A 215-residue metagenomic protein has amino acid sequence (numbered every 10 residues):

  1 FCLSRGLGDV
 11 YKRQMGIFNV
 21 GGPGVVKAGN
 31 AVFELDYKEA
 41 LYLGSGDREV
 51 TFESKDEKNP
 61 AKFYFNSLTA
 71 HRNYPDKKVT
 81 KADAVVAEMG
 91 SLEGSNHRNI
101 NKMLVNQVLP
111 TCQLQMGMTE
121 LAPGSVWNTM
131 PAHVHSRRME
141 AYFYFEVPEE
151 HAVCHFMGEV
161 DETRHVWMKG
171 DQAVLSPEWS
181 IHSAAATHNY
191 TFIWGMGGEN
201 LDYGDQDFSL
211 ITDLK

Functional and structural regions predicted by a protein language model:
F1-Y11: Single conserved hydrophobic/aromatic residue that forms the stacking wall/gate of nucleotide- or nucleobase-binding
R5, S95-E140: A short glycine-rich, His/Asp/Glu-containing loop-to-beta-strand
K12-V25, E120-A122, H135-V160, W167 (+1 more regions): Short, conserved beta-strand element in jelly-roll/cupin
G21-T69: Acidic, low-complexity central loop/insert segments
G29, Y74-V79, L114-Q115, V126-A132 (+1 more regions): A short secondary-structure junction signal
D36-K55, W167-H188, G197: Conserved metal-binding segment of the jelly-roll/cupin
D56-N99, I193-K215: Double-stranded beta-helix
